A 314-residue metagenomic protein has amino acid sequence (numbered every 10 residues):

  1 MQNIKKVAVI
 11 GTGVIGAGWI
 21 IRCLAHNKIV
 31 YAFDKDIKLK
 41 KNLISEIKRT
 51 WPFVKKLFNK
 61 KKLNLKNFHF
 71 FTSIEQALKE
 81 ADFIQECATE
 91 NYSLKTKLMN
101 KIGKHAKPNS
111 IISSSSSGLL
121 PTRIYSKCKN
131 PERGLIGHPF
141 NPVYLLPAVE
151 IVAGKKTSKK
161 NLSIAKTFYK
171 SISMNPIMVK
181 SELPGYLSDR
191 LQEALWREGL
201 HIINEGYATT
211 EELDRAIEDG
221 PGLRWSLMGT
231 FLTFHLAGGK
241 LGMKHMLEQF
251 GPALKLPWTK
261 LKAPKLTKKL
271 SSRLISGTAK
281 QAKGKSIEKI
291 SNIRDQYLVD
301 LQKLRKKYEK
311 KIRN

Functional and structural regions predicted by a protein language model:
M1-L57, H105: NAD(P)+-binding Rossmann beta1-loop-alpha1 motif at the extreme N-terminus of oxidoreductases
Q2-N3, H26, M174, M178 (+2 more regions): NAD(P)-dependent Rossmann-like dehydrogenase/reductase catalytic/cofactor-binding core
I10, F33, F71, C87 (+3 more regions): Structural motif
H26, I151-E182, E193-R224: Internal alpha-helical scaffold of NAD(P)-dependent oxidoreductase catalytic cores
V30, I84, I112-S113, G134: Hydrophobic/aromatic residues located in beta-strands of well-ordered beta-sheets within soluble catalytic
K35, F53-I111, L119: Rossmann-like NAD(P)-binding element
S114-G185: Rossmann-fold dinucleotide-binding core
